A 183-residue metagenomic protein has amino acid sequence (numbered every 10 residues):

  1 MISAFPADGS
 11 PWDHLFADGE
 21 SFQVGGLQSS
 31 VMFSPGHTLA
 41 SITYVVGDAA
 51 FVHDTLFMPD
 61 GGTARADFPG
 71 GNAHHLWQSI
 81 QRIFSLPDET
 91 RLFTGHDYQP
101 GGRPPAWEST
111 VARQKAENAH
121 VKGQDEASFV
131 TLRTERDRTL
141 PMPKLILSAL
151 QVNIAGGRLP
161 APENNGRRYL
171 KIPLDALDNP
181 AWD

Functional and structural regions predicted by a protein language model:
M1-F5: Short internal beta-strands
P6-D97, A181-D183: Catalytic core of the metallo-beta-lactamase
Q78-R91, Y98-D183: Accessory terminal helices/loops
